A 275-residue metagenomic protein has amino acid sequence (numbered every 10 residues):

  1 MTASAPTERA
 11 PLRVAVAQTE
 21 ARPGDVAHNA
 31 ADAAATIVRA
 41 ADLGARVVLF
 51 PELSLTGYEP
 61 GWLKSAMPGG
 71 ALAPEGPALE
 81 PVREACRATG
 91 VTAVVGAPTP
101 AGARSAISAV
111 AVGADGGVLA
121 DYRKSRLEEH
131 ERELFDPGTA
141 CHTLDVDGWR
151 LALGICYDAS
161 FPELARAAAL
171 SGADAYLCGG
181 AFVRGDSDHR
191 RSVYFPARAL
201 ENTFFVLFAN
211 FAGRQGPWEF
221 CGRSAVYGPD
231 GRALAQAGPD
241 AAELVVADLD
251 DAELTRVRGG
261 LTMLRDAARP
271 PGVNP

Functional and structural regions predicted by a protein language model:
R9-V16: Extreme N-terminal starter segment of soluble prokaryotic enzymes
Q18-P23: Short polar catalytic/cofactor-binding loops
V26-A27, A31-D115, R184-A197, E201-F204: Cys-nucleophile CN-hydrolase/nitrilase-fold catalytic domain and related Cys-dependent amidase chemistry that acts on
R46-V47, L151, A175: Structural motif
P74, P100-S171, G179, R184-V193 (+3 more regions): Active-site catalytic loop in hydrolytic enzyme cores
G76-V94, S160-L244: CN hydrolase (nitrilase-like) catalytic-core segments centered on the catalytic cysteine and neighboring Lys/Glu
V95-A97, S108-A111, H142, S224-V226 (+1 more regions): Short beta-strand scaffold segments in enzyme catalytic cores
V246, D251-P275: Short, basic/aromatic-enriched C-terminal tail that caps enzymatic domains
